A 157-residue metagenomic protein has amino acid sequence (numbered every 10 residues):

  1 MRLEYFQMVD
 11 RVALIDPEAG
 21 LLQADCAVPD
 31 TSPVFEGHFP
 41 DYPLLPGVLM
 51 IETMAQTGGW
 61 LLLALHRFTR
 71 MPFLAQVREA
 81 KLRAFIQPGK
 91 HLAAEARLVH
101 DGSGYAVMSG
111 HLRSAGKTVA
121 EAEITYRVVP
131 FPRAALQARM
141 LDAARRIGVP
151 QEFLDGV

Functional and structural regions predicted by a protein language model:
M1-L3, R67: Short aromatic-glycine motifs in intrinsically disordered, low-complexity regions
E4-L45: Catalytic strand-loop segment that frames the active site of acyl-thioester-processing enzymes
F6-M8, L92, A106: Hydrophobic core residues within well-ordered beta-strands of beta-rich domains
D10-A13, R78, R83, R97-V99 (+1 more regions): Conserved positions in beta-strands of structured domains
L21, P88, R97-V157: HotDog/MaoC-like acyl-thioester-processing domains
C26, E95-L98: Short, hydrophobic/aromatic-enriched beta-strand segments in well-ordered soluble domains
F39-P46, M50-W60, L74: Compact, glycine-rich, soluble single-domain proteins
T57-A93, E121-E123, R127-V129: Hydrophobic beta-strand-centered segment that forms part of the acyl-chain substrate-binding groove
